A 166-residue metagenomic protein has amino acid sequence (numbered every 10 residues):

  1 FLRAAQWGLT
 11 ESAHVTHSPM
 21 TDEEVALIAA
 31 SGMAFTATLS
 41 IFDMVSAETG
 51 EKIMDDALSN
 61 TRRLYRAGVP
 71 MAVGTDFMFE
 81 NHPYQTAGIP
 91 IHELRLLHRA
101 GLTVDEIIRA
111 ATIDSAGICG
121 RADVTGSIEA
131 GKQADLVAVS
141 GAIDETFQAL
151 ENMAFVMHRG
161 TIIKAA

Functional and structural regions predicted by a protein language model:
F1-S59, F77-N81, G101, C119 (+1 more regions): Active-site core of metal-dependent hydrolases
Q6, R109, A149: Phosphate-coordinating loops and pocket residues in cytosolic domains that bind phosphorylated ligands
T10-E11, M33-A34, V69-A72, D135-L136 (+1 more regions): Structural motif
E23, D123-G126, E145: A structural connector/turn signal
I28-A29, R66, E129, A149: Extracellular/periplasmic catalytic domains that process cell-envelope and extracellular macromolecules
A34, I41-F42, P70, I143-D144 (+1 more regions): Active-site/binding-pocket entry motifs
A57-V139: His/Asp/Glu-enriched, well-ordered alpha-helical/loop segment that forms or immediately abuts the divalent-metal
A130-A166: C-terminal cap of metal-dependent C-N hydrolases
